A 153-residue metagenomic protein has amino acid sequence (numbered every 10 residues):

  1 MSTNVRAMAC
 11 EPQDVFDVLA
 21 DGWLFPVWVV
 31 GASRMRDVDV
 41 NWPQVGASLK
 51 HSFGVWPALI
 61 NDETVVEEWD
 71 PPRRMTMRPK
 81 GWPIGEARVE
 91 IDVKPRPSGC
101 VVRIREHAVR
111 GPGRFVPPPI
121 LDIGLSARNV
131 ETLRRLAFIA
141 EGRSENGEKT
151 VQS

Functional and structural regions predicted by a protein language model:
M1-Q44, E141, V151-S153: Hydrophobic ligand-binding cavity/cleft-lining segments
M1-V5, S48, N61, R74 (+2 more regions): Intrinsic-disorder/low-complexity, polar/charged segments enriched in Ser/Thr/Lys/Arg/Asp/Glu/Gln
R6, F53, D62-E68, P79 (+1 more regions): Hydrophobic/aromatic beta-strand elements that line small-molecule binding cavities or substrate pockets in beta-rich
P12-Q13, V40-P43, E67-P72, D92-V101: A short, structured loop/turn motif at beta-sheet edges
A47-G54, M75-W82: Short beta-strand segments that buttress and anchor functional surface loops
G54-I60, R110-G113: Short, cysteine-centered beta-strand-loop-beta hairpins and adjacent loop/turn segments enriched in charged/polar
R78-E131, F138, G147-K149: Beta-strand/loop substructures that line and gate deep hydrophobic ligand-binding cavities in soluble
